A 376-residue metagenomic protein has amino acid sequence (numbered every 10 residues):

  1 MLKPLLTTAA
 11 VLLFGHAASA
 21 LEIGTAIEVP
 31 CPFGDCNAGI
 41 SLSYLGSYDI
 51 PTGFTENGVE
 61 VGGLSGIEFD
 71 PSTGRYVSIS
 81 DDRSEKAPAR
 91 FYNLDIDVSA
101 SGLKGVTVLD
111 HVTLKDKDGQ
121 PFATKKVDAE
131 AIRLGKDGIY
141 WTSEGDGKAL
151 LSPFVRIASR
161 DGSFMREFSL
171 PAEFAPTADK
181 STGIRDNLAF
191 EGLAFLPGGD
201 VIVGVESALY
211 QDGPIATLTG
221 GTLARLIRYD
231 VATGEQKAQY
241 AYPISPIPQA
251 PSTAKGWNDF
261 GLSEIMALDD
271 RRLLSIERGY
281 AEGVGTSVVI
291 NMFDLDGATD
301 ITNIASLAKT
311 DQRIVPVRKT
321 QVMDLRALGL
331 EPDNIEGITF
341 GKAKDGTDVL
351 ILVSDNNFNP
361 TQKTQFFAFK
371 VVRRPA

Functional and structural regions predicted by a protein language model:
M1-S19: Gram-negative bacterial Sec-dependent N-terminal signal peptides
A20-A376: Sequence/structural signature of beta-propeller domains
